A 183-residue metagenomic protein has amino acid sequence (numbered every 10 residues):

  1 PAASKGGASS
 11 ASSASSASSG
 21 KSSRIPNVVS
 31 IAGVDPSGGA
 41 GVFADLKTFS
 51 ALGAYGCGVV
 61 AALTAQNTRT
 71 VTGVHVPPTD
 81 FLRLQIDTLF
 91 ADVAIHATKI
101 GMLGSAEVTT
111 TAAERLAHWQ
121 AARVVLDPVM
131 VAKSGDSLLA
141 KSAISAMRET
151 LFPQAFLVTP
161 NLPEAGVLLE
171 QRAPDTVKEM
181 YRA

Functional and structural regions predicted by a protein language model:
P1-K5, S9, G20-A97, L169-A183: Small-residue (G/A/S/T)-rich helix-start motifs and N-terminal tracts that mark the onset
A14-G20: Acidic, glycine-centered low-complexity repeats within long intrinsically disordered regions
P26, A54, A122-R123, A155-F156: A structural micro-motif
F43-L46, T110, P153, P163: A broad detector of short, well-ordered amphipathic alpha-helices that serve as recognition/interaction surfaces
V60-L63, P128, L162: Short, small-residue-rich loop/turn micro-motifs
A65-Q66, M130-A132, A165-G166: A short, flexible beta-alpha/helix-coil linker loop
Q85, F90-T150, P160: Glycine/small-residue-rich loop that forms an oxyanion/phosphate-binding "nest" at active or ligand-binding sites
K141-A183: Conserved phosphate/ATP/ADP-binding segment of small-molecule kinases
